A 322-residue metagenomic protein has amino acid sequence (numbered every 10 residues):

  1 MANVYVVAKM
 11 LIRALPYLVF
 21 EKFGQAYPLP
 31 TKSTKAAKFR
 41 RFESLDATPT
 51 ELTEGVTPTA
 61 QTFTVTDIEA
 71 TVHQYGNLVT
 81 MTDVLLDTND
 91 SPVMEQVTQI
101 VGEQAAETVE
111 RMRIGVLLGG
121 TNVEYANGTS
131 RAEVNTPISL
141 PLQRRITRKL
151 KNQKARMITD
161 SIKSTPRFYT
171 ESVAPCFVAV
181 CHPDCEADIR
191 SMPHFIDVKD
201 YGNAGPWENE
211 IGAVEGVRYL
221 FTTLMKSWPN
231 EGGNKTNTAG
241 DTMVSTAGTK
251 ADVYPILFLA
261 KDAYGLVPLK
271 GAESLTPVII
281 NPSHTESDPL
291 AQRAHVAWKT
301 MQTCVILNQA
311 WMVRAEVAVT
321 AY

Functional and structural regions predicted by a protein language model:
M1-T71, M312: N-terminal "assembly arms/tails" that initiate or stabilize quaternary assembly in self-assembling proteins
M1-Y17, A132-K163, C176-V180, D184-Y322: Sequence/fold signature of self-assembling virion shell proteins
Q25, V134, R167-T170: Surface-exposed ligand/attachment interfaces on beta-rich extracellular proteins
T34, Q74, A174, A291-R293: Extracytoplasmic
T62-N89, V267-A272, P277-V278: Short acidic, glycine/tyrosine-flanked loop/strand segments centered on an H-E-D-like triad
H73-Y75, V79-N89, V93, T165-C181 (+1 more regions): Structured, hydrophobic secondary-structure cores that serve as assembly/anchoring elements
L85-S164: Alpha-helical scaffold segments that mediate packing/assembly in large oligomeric complexes
